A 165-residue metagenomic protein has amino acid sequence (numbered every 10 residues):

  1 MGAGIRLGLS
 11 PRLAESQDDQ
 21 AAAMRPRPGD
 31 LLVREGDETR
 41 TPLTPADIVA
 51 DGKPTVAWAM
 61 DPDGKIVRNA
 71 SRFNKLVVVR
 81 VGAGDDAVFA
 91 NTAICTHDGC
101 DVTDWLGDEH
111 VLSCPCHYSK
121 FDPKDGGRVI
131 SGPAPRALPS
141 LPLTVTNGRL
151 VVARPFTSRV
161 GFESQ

Functional and structural regions predicted by a protein language model:
I5-W105, P139-Q165: N-terminal pre-ligand scaffold of iron-sulfur
A57-P62, D122-R128: Short Pro/Gly-enriched beta-strand edge/turn motifs at strand-loop
A90, E109-V111, D122: Disulfide-bonded cysteine motifs in exported proteins
T96-C100, P115-K120: Histidine-centered catalytic micro-motifs
V102-L106, P123-G126: Short Cys/His-rich "knuckle" micro-motifs
E109-H117, R128-L138: Short cysteine/histidine-rich metal-coordination sites, predominantly Zn2+-binding motifs
C114, P123, V152-A153: Short hydrophobic/aromatic-rich beta-strand segments that constitute the beta-sheet cores of beta-sandwich/beta-barrel
